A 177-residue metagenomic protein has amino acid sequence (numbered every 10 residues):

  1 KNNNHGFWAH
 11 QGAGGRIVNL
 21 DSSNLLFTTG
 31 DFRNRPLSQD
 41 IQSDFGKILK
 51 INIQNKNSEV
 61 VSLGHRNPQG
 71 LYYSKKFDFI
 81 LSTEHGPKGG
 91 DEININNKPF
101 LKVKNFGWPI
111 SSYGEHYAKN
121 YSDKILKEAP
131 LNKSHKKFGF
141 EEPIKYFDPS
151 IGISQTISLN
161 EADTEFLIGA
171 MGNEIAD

Functional and structural regions predicted by a protein language model:
K1-V18: Asp-box/WD-like beta-propeller blade repeats and closely related beta-sheet repeat scaffolds
D31-D177: Beta-propeller domain segments
